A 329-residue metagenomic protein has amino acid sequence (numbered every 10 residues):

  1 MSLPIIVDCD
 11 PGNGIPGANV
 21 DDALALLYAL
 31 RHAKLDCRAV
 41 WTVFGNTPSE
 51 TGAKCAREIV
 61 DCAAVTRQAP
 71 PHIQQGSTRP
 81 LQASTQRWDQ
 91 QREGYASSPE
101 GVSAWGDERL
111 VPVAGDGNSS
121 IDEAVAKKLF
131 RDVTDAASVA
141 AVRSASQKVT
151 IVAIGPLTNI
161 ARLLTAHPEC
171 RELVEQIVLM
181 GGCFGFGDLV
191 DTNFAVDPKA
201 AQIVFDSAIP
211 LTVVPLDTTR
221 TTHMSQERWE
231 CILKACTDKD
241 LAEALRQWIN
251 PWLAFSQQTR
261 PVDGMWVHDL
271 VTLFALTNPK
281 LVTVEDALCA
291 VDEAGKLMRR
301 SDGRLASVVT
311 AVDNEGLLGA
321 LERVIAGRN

Functional and structural regions predicted by a protein language model:
S2, V7-D8, L24-H32, D36 (+3 more regions): Conformational coupling and interaction surfaces
S2-E58, T66-A69, D107-Q226: Active-site histidine-anchored catalytic micro-motif
P16-V20, T51-G52, T85-Q86, G303 (+1 more regions): Short, glycine/acidic-enriched capping/hinge loops at junctions between secondary-structure elements
T47-C55, Q82-A83, C183-G187, A290-A306: Short, mixed-charge aromatic SLiMs
S49-C62, Q68, Q75-T85, Q90: Structured, active/binding-site neighborhoods that engage oxygen-rich ligands
V60-C62, C183, E230, C236-T237: Short, intrinsically disordered/low-complexity patches at protein termini and at juxtamembrane boundaries
Q74-V113: Surface-exposed loop and adjacent secondary-structure segments within mature catalytic domains
